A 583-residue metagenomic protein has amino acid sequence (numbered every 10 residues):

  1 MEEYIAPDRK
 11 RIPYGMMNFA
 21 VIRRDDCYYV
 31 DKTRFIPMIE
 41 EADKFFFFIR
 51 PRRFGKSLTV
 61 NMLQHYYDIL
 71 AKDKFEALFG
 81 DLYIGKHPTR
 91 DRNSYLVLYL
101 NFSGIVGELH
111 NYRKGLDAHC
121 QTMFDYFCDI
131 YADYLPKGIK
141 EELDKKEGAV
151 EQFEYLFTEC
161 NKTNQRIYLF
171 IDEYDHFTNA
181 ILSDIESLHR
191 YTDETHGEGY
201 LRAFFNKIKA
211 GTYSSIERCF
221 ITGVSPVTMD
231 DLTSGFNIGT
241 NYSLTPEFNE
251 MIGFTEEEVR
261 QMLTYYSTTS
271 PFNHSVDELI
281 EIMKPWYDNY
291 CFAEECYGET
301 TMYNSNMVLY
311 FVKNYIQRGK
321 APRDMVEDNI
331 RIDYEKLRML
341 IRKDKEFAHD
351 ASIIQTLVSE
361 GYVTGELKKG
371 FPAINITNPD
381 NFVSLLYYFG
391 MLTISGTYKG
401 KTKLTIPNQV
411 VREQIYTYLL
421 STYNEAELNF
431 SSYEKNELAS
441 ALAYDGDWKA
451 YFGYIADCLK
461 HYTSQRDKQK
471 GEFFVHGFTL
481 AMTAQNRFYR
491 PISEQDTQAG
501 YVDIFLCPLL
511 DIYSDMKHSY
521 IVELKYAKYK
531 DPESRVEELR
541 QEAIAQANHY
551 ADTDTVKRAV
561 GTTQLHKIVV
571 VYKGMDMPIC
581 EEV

Functional and structural regions predicted by a protein language model:
E2-Y67, E76-I84: Walker A/P-loop-proximal flanking segment of P-loop NTPase domains
G15, D31, D68-D129: P-loop NTPase motor core
S103, D172-E173, A203-F204, G211-T212 (+3 more regions): A short beta-strand-to-loop transition that corresponds to the Sensor-1 phosphate-sensing loop of AAA+ P-loop ATPases
Y155-K162, R190-E217, T555: Substrate-engagement module of ASCE P-loop NTPases
T163-E194: Conserved P-loop NTPase "ATPase switch" module shared by AAA+ and STAND
T228-S234, Y242-K313, L357: Amphipathic alpha-helical segments of the small helical/lid subdomains adjacent to P-loop NTPase cores
G239, G298-A545, H549-A551, I579-V583: Extended alpha-helical interface modules used as scaffolds for assembling large macromolecular complexes
T555-V583: Domain-level recognition of nuclease-like catalytic cores that cleave nucleotide substrates
